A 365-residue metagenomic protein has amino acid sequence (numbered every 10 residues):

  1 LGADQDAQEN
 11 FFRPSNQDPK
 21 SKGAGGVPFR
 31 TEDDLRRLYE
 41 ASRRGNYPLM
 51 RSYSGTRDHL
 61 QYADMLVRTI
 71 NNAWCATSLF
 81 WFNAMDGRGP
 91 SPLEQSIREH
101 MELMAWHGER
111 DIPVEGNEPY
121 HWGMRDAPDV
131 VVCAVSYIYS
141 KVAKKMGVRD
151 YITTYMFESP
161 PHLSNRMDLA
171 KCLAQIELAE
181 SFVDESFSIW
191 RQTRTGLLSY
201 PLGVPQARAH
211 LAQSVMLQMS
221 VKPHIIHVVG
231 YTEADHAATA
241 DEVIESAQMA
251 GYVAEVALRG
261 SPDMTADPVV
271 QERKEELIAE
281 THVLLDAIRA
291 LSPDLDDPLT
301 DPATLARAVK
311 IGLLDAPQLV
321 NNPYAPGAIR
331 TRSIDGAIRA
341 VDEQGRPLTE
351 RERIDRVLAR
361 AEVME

Functional and structural regions predicted by a protein language model:
L1-P14, D18, G45, I225-A238 (+2 more regions): Acidic, glycine-enriched catalytic cores built around paired aspartates
L1-P160, E350-E365: Catalytic alpha/beta active-site cores
Q5-Q8, Q17, Q61, Q95 (+9 more regions): Residue-identity detector for glutamine
S15, S21, S42, S52-S54 (+14 more regions): Generic serine detector
P28-D33, G55-Q61, M65, A170 (+7 more regions): Aromatic-enriched hydrophobic runs in primary sequence
P28-L35, H59, L93-S96, H100 (+9 more regions): Generic structural signal for well-ordered, non-membrane alpha-helical segments in soluble metabolic enzymes
Y39-N46, V67-I70, M104-D111, K144 (+5 more regions): Structural signal for hydrophobic packing residues in well-ordered secondary-structure cores of soluble enzyme domains
P90-S91, D111-E245: Long alpha-helical, hydrophobic tracts
